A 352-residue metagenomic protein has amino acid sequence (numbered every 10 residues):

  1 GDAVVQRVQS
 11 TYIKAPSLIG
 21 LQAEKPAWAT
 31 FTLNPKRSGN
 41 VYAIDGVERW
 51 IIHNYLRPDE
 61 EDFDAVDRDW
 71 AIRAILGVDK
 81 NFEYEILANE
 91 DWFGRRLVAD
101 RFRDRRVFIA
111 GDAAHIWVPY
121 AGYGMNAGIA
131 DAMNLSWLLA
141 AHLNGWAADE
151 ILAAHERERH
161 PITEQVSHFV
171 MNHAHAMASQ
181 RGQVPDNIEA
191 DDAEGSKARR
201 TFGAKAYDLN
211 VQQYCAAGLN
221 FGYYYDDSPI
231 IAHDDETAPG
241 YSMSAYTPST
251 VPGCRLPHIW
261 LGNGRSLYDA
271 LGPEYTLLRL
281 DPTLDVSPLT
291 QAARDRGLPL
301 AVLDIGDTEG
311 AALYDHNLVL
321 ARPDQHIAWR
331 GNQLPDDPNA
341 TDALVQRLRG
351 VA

Functional and structural regions predicted by a protein language model:
G1-K197, T201, L303: Core Rossmann-like FAD-binding/catalytic domain of the broad FAD-dependent monooxygenase superfamily
A74, A141-A352: Helical substrate-recognition/capping region of FAD-dependent monooxygenase/halogenase enzymes
